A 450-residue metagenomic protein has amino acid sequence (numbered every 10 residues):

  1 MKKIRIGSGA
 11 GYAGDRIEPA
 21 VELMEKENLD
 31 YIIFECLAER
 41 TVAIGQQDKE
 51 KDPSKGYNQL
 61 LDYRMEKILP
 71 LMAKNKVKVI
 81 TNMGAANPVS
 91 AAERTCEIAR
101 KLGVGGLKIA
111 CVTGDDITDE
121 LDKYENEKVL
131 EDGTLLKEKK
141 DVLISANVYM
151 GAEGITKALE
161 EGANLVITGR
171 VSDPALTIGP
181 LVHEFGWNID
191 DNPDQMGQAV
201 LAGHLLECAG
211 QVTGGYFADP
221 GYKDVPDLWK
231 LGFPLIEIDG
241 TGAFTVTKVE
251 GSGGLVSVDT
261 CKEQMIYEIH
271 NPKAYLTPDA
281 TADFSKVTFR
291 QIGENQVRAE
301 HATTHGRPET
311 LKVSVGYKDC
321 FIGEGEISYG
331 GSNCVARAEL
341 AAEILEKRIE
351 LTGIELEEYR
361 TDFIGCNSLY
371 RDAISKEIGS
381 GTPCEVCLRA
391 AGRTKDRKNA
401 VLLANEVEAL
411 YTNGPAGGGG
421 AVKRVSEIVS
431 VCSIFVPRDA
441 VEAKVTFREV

Functional and structural regions predicted by a protein language model:
M1-K2, E39-S54, A73, I117-V142: Gly-rich Lys/Arg/Thr-decorated short loops/hinges at beta-loop-alpha junctions or inter-strand turns that position
M1-M24: N-terminal amphipathic/basic leader segments beginning at the initiator methionine
E27-G45: N-terminal glycine-rich anion-binding loops that anchor highly charged ligand groups
R100-I117, I178-P220, D224-V225: Catalytic or ion-translocation cores adjacent to nucleophile or general acid/base/metal-coordination motifs in diverse
G105-I109, V212-L228, P272-Q291, R348-I364 (+1 more regions): Flexible, glycine/charged-enriched surface loops at secondary-structure junctions
S145-L159: Active-site glycine-rich loop that binds ribose-phosphate moieties when present
Q198-T303: A conserved active-site cap/scaffold subdomain adjacent to cofactor or substrate pockets
E300-V450: C-terminal non-catalytic interaction/assembly regions of soluble proteins
